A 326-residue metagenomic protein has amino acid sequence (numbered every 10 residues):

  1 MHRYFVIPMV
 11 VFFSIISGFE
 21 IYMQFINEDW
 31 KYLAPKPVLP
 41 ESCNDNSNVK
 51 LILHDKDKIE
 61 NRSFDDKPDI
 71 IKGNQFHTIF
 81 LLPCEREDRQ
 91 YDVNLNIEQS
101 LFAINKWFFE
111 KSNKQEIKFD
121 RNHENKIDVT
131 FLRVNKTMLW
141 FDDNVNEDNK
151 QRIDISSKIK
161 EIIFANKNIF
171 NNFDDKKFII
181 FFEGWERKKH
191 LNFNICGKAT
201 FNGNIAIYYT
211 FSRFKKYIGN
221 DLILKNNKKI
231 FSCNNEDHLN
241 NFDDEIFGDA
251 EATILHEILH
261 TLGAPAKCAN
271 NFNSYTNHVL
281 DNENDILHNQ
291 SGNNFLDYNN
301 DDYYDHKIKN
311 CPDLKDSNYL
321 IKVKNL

Functional and structural regions predicted by a protein language model:
M1-F12: N-terminal Sec-pathway targeting helices
F13-Q24: Hydrophobic alpha-helical membrane-insertion segments, chiefly the h-region of N-terminal signal peptides
E28-L33, L296-N300: Short, intrinsically disordered, charge-biased short linear motifs at domain edges
D29-K176, F182-C196, E236-H238, S291 (+3 more regions): Propeptide-to-catalytic entry region of secreted or membrane-anchored zinc metalloproteases
H77-F80, K177-F181, N204-Y209, S232 (+1 more regions): Ordered hydrophobic segments in well-structured contexts
R187-Y208, F214-K215, G219: Catalytic zinc-binding patch centered on the HExxH motif and its immediate surroundings that defines zinc-dependent
Y217-K315: The catalytic-center signature of Zn2+-dependent metalloproteases
